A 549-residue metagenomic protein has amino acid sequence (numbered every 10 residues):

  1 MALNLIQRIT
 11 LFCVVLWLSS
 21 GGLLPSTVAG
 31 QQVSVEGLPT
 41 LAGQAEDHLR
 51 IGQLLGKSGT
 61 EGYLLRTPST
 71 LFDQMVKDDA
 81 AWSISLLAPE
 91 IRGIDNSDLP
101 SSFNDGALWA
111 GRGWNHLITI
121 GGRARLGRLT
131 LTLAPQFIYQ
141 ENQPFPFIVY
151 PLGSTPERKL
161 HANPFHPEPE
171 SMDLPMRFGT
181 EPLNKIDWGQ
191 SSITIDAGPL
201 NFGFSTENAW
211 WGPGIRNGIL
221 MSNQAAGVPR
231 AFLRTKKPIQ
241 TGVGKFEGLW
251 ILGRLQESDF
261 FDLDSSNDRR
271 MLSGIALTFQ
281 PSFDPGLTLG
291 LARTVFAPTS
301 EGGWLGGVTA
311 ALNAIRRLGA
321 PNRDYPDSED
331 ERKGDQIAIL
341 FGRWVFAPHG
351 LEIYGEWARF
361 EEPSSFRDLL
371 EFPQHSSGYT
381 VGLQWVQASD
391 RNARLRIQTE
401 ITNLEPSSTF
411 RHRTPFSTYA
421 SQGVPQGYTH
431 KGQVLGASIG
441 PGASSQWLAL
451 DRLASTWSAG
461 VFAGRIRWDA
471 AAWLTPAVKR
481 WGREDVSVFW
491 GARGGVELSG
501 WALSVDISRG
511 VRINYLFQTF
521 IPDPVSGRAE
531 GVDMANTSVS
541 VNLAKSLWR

Functional and structural regions predicted by a protein language model:
M1-R8: N-terminal secretory signal peptides that target proteins for export/translocation
I9-W17: Sec-dependent N-terminal signal peptides
W17-T27: C-terminal segment of classical bacterial N-terminal signal peptides
Q32-P281, A297, L369-S377, A388-E405 (+2 more regions): Outer-membrane beta-barrel channel domains
L87-G111, T132, Q143, F147-S171 (+8 more regions): Outer-membrane beta-barrel proteins, especially TonB-dependent receptors
A124-R128, I195-P199, F346-P348, R452-T456 (+1 more regions): A generic beta-sheet turn/junction motif
W210, V228-Q433, I439-L448, L453 (+2 more regions): Signature for the C-terminal beta-barrel architecture of outer-membrane proteins
E497-R549: Predominantly the C-terminal beta-signal and adjacent terminal strand-loop region of outer-membrane beta-barrel
